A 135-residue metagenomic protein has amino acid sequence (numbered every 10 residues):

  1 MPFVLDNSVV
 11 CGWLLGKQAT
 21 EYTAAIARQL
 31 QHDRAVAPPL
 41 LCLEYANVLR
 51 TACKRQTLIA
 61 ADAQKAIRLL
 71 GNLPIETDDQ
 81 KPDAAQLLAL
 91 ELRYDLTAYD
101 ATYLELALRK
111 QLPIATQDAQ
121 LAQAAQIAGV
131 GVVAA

Functional and structural regions predicted by a protein language model:
M1, H32-A35, I75, R109-P113: Short active-site oxyanion
M1-L40, A52-K65, A128: Short, well-structured N-terminal submotif of metal-dependent ribonuclease cores
P2, L96, L104-A135: Acidic, PIN/NYN-like endoribonuclease modules and their adjacent C-terminal/linker elements
V9, E44-V48, L69, Q86 (+1 more regions): A general alpha-helix detector
V9, L41, Y103, Q120-L121: Alpha-helix capping/helix-boundary segments
Y22, E44, Q86, Q123-A124: Phosphate- and divalent-cation-binding pockets in alpha/beta enzyme and binding domains that engage nucleotide-derived
P38, Y99, Q117: Replace "coordinates the UDP/GDP/TDP-sugar" with "coordinates nucleotide-activated sugar donors
P39-C42, D62-Y94: Acidic catalytic patch
